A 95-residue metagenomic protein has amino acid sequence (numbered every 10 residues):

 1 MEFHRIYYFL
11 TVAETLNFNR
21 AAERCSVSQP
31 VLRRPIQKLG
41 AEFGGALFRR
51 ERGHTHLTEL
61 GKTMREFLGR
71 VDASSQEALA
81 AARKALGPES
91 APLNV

Functional and structural regions predicted by a protein language model:
E2-Y8, Q29, H54, G61 (+1 more regions): The N-cap/first-turn positions of alpha helices within or immediately adjacent to helix-turn-helix DNA-binding domains
Y7, R34, R49: Base-recognition residues in the alpha-helical recognition helix of bacterial helix-turn-helix
V12-V31: Short helix-boundary/capping micro-motifs
T15, R24, Q37-A46: Residue cluster at the C-terminal edge of the helix-turn-helix DNA-binding motif
G40-K62: A short LG(V/I)-centered, amphipathic sequence patch enriched for acidic residue(s) preceding the LG motif
E42-F43, T63-L86: Alpha-helical linker/hinge and terminal dimerization helices associated with HTH transcriptional regulators
G53, R83-V95: Interdomain hinge and pocket-entrance segments immediately C-terminal to HTH DNA-binding domains
